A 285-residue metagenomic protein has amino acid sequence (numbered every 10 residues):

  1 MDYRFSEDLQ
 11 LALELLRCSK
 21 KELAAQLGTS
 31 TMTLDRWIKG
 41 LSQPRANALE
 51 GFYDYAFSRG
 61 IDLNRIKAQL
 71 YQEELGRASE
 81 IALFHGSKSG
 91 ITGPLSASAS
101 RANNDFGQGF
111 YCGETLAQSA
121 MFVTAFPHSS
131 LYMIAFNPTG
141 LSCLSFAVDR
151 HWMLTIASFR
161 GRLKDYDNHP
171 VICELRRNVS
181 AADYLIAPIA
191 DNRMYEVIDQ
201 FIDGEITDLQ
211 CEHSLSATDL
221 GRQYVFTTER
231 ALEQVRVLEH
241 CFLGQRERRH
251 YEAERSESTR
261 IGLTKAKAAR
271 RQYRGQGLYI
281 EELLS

Functional and structural regions predicted by a protein language model:
M1-R17: A short, Lys/Arg-rich alpha-helix, primarily the initiator
R4, N64-K67, E73-E74, S79-E80 (+2 more regions): ADP-ribosyltransferase catalytic core
L9, K20, T31: Helix-turn-helix DNA-binding elements, focusing on the entry/boundary residues of the two helices that contact DNA
K21-L27: Short alpha-helical "recognition helix" segments of helix-turn-helix
A24, D35-R36, A46, E50-Y53: Key DNA-contacting residues within the recognition helix of helix-turn-helix
G28-P44: Recognition helix of helix-turn-helix/homeodomain-like DNA-binding domains that insert into the DNA major groove
N47-D105, T124, G277-S285: ADP-ribose/NAD+-binding catalytic cleft of ART/PARP-like enzymes
G140-S285: Active-site and NAD+-binding cores of ADP-ribose-processing enzymes
